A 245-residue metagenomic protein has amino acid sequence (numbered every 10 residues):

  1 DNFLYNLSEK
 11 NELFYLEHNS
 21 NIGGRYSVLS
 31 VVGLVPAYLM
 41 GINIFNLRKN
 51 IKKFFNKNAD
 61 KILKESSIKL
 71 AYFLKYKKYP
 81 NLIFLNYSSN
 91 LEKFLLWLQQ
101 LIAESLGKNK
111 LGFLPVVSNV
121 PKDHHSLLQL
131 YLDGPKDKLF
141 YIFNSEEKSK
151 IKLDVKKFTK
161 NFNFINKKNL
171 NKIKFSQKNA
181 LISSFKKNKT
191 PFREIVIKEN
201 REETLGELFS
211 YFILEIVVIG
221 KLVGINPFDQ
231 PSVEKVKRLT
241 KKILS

Functional and structural regions predicted by a protein language model:
D1-Y141, Q230-S245: Active-site phosphate/pyrophosphate-binding segments
Y15-E17, P80-L85, G112-F113, N161-K167 (+2 more regions): Glycine- and acidic
R25-S30, I151-K152, L205: Short, charged, surface-exposed secondary-structure boundary motifs
V116-R201: Helicase-primase coupling helices
G206-S245: Generic C-terminus detector
